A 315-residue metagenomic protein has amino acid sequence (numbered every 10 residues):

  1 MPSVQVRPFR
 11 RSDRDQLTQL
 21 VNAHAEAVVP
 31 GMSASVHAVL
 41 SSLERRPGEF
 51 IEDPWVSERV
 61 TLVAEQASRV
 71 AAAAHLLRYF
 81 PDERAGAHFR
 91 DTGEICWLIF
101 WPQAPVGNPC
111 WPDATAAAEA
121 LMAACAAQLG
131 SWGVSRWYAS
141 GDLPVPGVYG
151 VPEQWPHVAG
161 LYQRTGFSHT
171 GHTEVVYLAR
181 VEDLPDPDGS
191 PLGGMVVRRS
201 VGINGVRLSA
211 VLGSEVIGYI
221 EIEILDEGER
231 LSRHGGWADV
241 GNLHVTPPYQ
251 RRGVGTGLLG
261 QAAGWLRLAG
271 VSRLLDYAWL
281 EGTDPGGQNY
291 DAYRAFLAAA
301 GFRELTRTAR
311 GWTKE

Functional and structural regions predicted by a protein language model:
M1-Q19, A23-A27, T165-G171, L178-V201: Conserved N-terminal entry element of GNAT/NAT acetyltransferase domains
V21-A67, G193-G213, E229: Active-site rim helix/loop that mediates acceptor-substrate recognition in acyltransferases
R59-V63, R69-Y79, E94, E215-D226 (+1 more regions): Conserved beta-strand in the GNAT
A85-P112, L231-P247, Y277-W279: Conserved acetyl-CoA binding element of GNAT-fold acetyltransferases
G107-G130, V245, R251-L268, D291-A299: Conserved acetyl-CoA-binding loop-helix of GNAT-fold acetyltransferases
L129-V151, L266-P285: Conserved GNAT acetyl-CoA-binding A-motif
P144-G171, T256, E281-T306: Conserved active-site alpha-helix within GNAT-family acetyltransferase domains
T170-R251, W265: Flexible, substrate/cofactor-facing loop regions flanked by secondary structure within enzyme catalytic domains
